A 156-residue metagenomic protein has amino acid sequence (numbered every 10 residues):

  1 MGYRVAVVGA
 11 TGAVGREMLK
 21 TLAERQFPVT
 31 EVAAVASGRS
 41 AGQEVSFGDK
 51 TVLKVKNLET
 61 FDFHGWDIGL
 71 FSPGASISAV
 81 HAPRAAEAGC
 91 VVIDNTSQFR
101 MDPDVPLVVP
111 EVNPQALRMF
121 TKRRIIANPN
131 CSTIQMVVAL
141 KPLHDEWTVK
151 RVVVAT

Functional and structural regions predicted by a protein language model:
M1-T156: N-terminal Rossmann-like NAD(P) cofactor-binding subdomain of oxidoreductases, focused on the glycine-rich
